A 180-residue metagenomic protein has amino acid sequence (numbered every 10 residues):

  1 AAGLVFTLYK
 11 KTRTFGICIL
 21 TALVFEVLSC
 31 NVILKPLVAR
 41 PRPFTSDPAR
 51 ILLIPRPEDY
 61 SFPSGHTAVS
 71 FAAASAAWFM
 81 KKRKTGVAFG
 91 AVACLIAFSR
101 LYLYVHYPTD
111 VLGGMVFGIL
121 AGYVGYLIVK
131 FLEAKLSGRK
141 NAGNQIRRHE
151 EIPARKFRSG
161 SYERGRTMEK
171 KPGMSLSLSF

Functional and structural regions predicted by a protein language model:
A1-Y60, A68-A97: Hydrophobic alpha-helical bundle signature of multipass membrane enzymes
V24, R148-H149, S161, T167: Intrinsically disordered, low-complexity regulatory regions of eukaryotic regulatory proteins
P41, S46-P48, A72, H106 (+2 more regions): A periodicity- and composition-biased signal for non-globular, repetitive helical segments
I51-R155, L178: Membrane-embedded catalytic cores of phosphoryl/pyrophosphoryl-handling enzymes
T67, G160-R164, F180: Intrinsically disordered, low-complexity serine/threonine-rich segments
N141, F157, S161-Y162, T167 (+1 more regions): Intrinsic disorder
P172-F180: Outer-membrane beta-barrel "beta-signal"
